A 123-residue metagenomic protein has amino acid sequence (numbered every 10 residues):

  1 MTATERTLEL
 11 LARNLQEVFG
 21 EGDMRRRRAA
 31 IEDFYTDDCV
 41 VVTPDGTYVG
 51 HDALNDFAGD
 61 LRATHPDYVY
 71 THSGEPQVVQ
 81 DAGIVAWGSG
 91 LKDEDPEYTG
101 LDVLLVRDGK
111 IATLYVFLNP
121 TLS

Functional and structural regions predicted by a protein language model:
T2-F34: Short acidic-aromatic low-complexity motifs
A3, D56, L61-S123: A beta-strand edge to alpha-helix "cap/lid" segment located at domain peripheries
L8, R27-D81: A solvent-exposed, acidic/Ser-Thr-rich amphipathic alpha-helical stretch
Q16, C39-V40, N119: A broad detector of the eukaryotic-type serine/threonine protein kinase catalytic domain
V18, V41-P44, L91: A general structural-boundary detector
